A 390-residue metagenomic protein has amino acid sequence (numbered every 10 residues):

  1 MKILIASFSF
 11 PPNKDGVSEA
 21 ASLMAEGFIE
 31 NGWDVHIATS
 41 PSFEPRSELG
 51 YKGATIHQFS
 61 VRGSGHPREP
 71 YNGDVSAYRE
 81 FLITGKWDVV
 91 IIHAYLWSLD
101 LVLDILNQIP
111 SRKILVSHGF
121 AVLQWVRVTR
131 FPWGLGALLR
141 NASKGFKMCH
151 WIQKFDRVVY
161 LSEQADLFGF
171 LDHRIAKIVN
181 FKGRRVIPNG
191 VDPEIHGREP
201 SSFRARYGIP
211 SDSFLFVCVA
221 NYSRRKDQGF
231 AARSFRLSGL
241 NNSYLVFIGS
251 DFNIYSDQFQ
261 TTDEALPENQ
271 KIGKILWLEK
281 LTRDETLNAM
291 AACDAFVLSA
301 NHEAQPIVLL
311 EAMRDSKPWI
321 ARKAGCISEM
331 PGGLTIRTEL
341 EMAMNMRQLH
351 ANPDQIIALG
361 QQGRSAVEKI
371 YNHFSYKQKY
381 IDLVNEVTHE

Functional and structural regions predicted by a protein language model:
N141-V186, V191-R198: A short, active-site helix/loop in glycosyltransferases that binds the activated sugar's phosphate group
V159, P210-K226, A232-F235, V246: Conserved donor-binding/catalytic core segment of Leloir-type glycosyltransferases
R174, G197-I209, T262: A short helix/loop element that forms part of the nucleotide-sugar donor recognition site in Leloir-type
V191, V219, Y244-T261, E279: Glycosyltransferase donor-sugar binding loop
F259-D284: Nucleotide-activated donor-binding/catalytic signature segment of Leloir-type glycosyltransferases, i.e., the conserved
K280, N288-C293: Short alpha-helical donor nucleotide-sugar binding micro-motif in glycosyltransferases
N301: Aromatic "clamp/platform" in nucleotide-sugar-dependent glycosyltransferases that forms part of the donor/acceptor
A321, S328-Q348, D354: Change "using UDP/GDP/dTDP sugars" to "using nucleotide sugars
